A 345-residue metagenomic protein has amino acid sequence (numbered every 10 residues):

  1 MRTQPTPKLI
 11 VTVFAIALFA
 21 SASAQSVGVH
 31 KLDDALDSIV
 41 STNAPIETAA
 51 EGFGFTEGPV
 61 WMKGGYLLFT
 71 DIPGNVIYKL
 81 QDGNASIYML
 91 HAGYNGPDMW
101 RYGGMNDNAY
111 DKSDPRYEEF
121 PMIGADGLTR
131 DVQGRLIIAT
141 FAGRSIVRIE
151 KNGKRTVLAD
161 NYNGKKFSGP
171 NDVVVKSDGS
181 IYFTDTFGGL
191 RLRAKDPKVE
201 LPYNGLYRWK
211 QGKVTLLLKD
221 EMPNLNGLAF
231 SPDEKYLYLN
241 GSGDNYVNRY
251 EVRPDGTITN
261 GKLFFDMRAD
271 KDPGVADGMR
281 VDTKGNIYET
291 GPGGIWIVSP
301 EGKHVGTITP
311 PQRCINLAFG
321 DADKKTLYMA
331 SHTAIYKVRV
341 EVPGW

Functional and structural regions predicted by a protein language model:
M1-R2, A22: Intrinsic low-complexity/disordered segments
R2-V11: Bacterial N-terminal signal peptides that target proteins for export
I10-S21: Bacterial N-terminal signal peptides
Q25-W345: Sequence-structural signature of mature extracellular/luminal beta-sheet repeat domains, prominently beta-propellers
